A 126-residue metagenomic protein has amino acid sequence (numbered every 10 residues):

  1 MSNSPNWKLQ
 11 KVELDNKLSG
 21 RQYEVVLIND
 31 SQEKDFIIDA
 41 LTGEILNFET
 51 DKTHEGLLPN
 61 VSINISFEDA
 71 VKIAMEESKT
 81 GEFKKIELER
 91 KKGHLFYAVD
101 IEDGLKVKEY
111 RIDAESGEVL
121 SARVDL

Functional and structural regions predicted by a protein language model:
M1-L126: Long, terminal "pre-/pro-" and other extracytoplasmic accessory regions that lie outside the mature folded/catalytic
